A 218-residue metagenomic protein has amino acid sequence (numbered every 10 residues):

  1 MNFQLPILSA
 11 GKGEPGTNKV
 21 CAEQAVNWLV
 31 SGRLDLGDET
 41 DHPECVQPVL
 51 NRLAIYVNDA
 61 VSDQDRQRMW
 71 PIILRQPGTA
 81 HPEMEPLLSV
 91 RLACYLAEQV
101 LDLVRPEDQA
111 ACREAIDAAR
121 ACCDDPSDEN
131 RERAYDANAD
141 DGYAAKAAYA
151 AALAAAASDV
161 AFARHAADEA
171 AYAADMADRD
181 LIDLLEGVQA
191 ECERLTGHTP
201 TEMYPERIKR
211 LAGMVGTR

Functional and structural regions predicted by a protein language model:
M1-A10: Short, Gly/Pro- and small/polar-rich lid/capping loops
F3, E23-A25, A111, Q189: A residue-level detector for conformationally permissive "hinge/kink" positions
S9-E14, H81-P82: A short glycine/serine-rich beta->alpha loop
G13-L29: Active-site nucleophilic cysteine motif
V30-R218: Structured binding/interaction patches within domain cores
